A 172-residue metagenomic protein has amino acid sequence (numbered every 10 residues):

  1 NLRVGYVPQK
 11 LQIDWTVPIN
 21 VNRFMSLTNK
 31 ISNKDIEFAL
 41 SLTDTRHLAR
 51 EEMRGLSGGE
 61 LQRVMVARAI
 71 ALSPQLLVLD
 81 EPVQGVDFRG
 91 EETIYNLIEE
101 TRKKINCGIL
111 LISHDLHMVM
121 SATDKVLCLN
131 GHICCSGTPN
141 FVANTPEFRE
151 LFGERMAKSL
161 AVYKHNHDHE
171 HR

Functional and structural regions predicted by a protein language model:
N33-R50: Conserved ABC ATPase "signature" region
E52-L56, E60: Conserved ABC ATPase signature
S73: Conserved catalytic motifs of ABC-family nucleotide-binding domains
L77-E81: Catalytic Walker B motif of ABC-type/P-loop ATPase nucleotide-binding domains
S113-H114: H-loop/switch region of ABC-family ATPase nucleotide-binding domains
V126-T138: H-loop (His-switch) and adjacent beta-strand-loop-beta switch element of ABC-type ATPase nucleotide-binding domains
N144-T145, L151-R172: ABC ATPase nucleotide-binding domains
